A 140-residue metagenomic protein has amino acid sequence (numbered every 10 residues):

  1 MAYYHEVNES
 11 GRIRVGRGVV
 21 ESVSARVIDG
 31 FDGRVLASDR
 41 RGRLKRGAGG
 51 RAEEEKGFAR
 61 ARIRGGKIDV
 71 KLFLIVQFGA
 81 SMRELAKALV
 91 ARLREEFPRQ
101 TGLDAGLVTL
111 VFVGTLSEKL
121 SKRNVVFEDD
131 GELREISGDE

Functional and structural regions predicted by a protein language model:
M1-A2, A52-E55, G106, V111-E140: Polar/charged, Gly/Pro-rich intrinsically disordered segments
M1-E9: N-terminal edge beta-strand
N8-A59: N-proximal, solvent-exposed amphipathic alpha-helical segments enriched in charged/polar residues
L36-R40, D104-T109: A short coil-to-beta-strand element that immediately follows conserved catalytic motifs
A37-F73, V113-S117, V126-E128: Short edge beta-strands and adjacent turn/loop segments
G65-K87: A short interface-forming secondary-structure element
F78-M82, Q100, S117-K119: Short beta-strands and strand-coil junctions in structured, solvent-facing domains, enriched
M82-D104: Short, non-transmembrane amphipathic alpha-helical segments
